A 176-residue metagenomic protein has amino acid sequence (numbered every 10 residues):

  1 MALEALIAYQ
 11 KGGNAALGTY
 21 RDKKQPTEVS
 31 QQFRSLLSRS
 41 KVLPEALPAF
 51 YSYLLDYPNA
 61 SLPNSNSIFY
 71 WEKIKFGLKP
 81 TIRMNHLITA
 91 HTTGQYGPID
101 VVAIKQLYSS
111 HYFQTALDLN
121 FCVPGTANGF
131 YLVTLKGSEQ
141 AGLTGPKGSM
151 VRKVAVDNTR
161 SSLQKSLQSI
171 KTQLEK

Functional and structural regions predicted by a protein language model:
M1-K176: Terminal "cap-and-tail" regions of soluble proteins that handle hydrophobic small molecules
